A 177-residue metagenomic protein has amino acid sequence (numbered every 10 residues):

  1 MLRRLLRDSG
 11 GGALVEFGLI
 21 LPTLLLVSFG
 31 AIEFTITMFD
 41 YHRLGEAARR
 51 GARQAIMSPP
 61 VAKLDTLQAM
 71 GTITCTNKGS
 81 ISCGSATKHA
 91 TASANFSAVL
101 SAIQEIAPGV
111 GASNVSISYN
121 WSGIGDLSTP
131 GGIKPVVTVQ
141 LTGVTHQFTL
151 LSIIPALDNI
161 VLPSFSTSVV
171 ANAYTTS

Functional and structural regions predicted by a protein language model:
M1-G10: N-terminal leader/signal peptides at the extreme start of proteins
L2-R3, E33, S97, I154: Generic N-terminal initiation segments characterized by hydrophobic and/or small/turn-forming residues
E16, T23, D40, A52-I56 (+1 more regions): Charged, amphipathic alpha-helical interaction segments
G18-H42: C-terminal juxtamembrane segment of a hydrophobic transmembrane alpha-helix
R49-S177: Short, conserved structural patches
